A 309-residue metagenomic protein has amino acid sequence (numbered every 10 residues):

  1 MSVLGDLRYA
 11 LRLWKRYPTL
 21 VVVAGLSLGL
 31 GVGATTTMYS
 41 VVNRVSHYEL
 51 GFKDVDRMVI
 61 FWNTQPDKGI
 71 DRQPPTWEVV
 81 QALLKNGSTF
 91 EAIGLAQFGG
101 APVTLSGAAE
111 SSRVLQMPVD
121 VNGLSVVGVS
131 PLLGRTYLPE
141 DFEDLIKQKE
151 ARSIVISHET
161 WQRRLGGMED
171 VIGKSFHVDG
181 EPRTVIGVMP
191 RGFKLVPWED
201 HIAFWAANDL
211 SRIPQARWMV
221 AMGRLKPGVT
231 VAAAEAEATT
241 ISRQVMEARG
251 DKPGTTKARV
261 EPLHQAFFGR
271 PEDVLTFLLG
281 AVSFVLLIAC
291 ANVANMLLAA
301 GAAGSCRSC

Functional and structural regions predicted by a protein language model:
M1-L20, G51-K53, P66, E110 (+3 more regions): Membrane-helix entry/capping segments
Y17-V45, L286-A291: Short, strongly hydrophobic transmembrane alpha-helices
T19, S88-A92, D170: Glycine-centered tight turns that cap/initiate beta-strands
A24-S27, G180, A281, A300: Residue-level recognition of transmembrane alpha-helices in multi-pass small-molecule transporters/permeases
L30-V59, L298-G301: Alpha-helical transmembrane segments
I60-N63, W77-P139: Short amphipathic beta-strand/extended segments in non-transmembrane regions
L115-D141, E150-T276: Mid-to-C-terminal secondary-structure elements that act as membrane-proximal/extracytoplasmic interface segments
A289-C309: Interfacial "coupling" helices/loops that link adjacent transmembrane helices in transporter permeases
